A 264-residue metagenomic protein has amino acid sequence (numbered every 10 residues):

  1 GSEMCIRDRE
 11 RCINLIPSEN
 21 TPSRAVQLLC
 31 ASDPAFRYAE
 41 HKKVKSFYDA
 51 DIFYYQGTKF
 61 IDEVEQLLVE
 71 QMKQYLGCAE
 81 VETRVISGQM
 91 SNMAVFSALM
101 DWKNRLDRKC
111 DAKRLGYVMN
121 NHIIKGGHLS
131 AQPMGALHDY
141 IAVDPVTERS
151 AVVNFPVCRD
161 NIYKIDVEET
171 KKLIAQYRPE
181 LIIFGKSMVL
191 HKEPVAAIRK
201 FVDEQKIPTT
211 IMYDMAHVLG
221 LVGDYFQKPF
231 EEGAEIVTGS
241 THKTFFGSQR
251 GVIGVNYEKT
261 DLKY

Functional and structural regions predicted by a protein language model:
G1-C5: Short, small-residue-biased leader/transition segments that mark boundaries at the very start of proteins
D8, N14-L15, D214, T238: Preference for short coil/turn "hinge" residues that link or interrupt alpha-helices
E10-T21, A25, S32-Q66, K186: A glycine-/small-polar-enriched, mobile loop at the entrance of the PLP active site in fold-type I
V26-L29, M93: Domain-wide signal for the mature, well-folded portions of proteins, strongly enriched in nucleus-encoded organellar
F60-E63, L67-Y264: Conserved PLP-enzyme active-site core in the AAT-like
